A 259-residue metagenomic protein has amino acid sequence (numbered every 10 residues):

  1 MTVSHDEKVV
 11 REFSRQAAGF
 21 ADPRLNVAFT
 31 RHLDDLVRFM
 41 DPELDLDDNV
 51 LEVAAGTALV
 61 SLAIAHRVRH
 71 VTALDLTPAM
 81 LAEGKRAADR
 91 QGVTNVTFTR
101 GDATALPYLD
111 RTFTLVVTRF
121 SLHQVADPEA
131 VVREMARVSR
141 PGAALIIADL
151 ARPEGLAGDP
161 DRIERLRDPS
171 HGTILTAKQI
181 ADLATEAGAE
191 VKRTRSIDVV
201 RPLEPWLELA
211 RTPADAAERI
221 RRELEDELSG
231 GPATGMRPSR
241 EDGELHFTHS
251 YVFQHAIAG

Functional and structural regions predicted by a protein language model:
M1-L46, L59-A63, M80-E83, A87-Q91 (+1 more regions): Conserved class I S-adenosyl-L-methionine
L51-V53, T57-A105: Class I SAM-dependent methyltransferase SAM/SAH-binding core
T57, E190-G259: Conserved Class I S-adenosyl-L-methionine
T104-L115: A short acidic, Gly/Pro-enriched loop at the edge of an enzyme's catalytic core that lines a small-molecule cofactor
T114-A126: A short SAM/SAH-binding and catalytic strip from SAM-dependent methyltransferases
E129-P141: A short glycine-rich, Lys/Arg-flanked "PGG" loop and its adjoining helix->strand segment in the class I
I146-H171: Conserved class I S-adenosyl-L-methionine
T173-G188: Short alpha-helix
